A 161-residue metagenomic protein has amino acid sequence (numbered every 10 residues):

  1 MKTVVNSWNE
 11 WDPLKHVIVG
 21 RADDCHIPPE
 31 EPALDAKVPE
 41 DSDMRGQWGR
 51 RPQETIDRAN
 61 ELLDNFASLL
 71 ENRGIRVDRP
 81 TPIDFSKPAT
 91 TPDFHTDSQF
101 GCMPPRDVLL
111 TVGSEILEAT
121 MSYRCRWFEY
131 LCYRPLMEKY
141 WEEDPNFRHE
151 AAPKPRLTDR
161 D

Functional and structural regions predicted by a protein language model:
M1-D161: The feature marks the mature, well-folded catalytic cores of soluble enzymes
